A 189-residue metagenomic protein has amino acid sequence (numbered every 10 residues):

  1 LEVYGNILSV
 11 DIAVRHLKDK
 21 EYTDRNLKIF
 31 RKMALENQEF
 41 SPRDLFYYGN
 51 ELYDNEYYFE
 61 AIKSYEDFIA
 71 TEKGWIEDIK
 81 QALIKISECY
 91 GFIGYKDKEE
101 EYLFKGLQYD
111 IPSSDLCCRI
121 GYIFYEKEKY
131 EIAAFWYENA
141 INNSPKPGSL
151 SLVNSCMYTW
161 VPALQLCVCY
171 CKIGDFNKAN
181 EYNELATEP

Functional and structural regions predicted by a protein language model:
L1-K63, D67: Catalytic-site signature of metal-activated, phosphate-bearing donor transferases, centered on the GT-A/GT-A-like
T23, Y58-F59, K96-D97, Y130 (+1 more regions): TPR-repeat structural position
Q38-E39, K73, I111, P145: Short coil turns that delineate tetratricopeptide repeat
R43, E77-Q81, S114-D115, N154-C156 (+1 more regions): Start-of-helix register in tetratricopeptide repeats
Y47, K85, R119-Y122, E126 (+2 more regions): "A position-specific structural signal for the A-helix of alpha-solenoid helical repeats
